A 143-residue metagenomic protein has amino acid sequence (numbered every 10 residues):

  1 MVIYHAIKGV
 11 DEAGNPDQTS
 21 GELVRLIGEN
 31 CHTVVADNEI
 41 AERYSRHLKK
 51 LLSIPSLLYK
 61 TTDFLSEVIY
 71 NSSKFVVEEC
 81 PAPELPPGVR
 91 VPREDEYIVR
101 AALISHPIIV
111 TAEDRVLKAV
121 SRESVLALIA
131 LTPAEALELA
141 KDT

Functional and structural regions predicted by a protein language model:
M1-A36: Short, well-structured N-terminal submotif of metal-dependent ribonuclease cores
V2, I40, Y97-I98, R115-L117: Alpha-helix capping/helix-boundary segments
A6-K8, Y44-L48, V120-R122: A short acidic (Asp/Glu
R25-C31, N38-E84: PIN-domain endoribonuclease scaffold, especially VapC-family toxins
D37, A112: Replace "coordinates the UDP/GDP/TDP-sugar" with "coordinates nucleotide-activated sugar donors
Y70-I108, A119-S121: Active-site neighborhoods of divalent-metal-dependent phosphate/nucleic-acid chemistry enzymes
L103, I108, D114-T143: Acidic, PIN/NYN-like endoribonuclease modules and their adjacent C-terminal/linker elements
